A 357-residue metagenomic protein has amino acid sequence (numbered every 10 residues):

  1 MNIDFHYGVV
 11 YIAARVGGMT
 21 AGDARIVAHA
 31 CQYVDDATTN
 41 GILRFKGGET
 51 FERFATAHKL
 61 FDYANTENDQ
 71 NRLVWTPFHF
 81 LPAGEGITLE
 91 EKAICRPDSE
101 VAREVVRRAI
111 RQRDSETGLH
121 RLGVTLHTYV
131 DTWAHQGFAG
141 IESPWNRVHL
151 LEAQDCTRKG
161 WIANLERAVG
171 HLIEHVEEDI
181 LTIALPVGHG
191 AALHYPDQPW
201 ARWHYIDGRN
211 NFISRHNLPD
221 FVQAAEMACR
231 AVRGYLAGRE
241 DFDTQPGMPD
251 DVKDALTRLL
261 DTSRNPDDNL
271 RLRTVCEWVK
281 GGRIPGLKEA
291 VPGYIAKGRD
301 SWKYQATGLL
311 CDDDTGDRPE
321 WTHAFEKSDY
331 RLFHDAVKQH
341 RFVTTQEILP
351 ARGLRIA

Functional and structural regions predicted by a protein language model:
M1-A357: N-terminal leader/auxiliary helical segments
